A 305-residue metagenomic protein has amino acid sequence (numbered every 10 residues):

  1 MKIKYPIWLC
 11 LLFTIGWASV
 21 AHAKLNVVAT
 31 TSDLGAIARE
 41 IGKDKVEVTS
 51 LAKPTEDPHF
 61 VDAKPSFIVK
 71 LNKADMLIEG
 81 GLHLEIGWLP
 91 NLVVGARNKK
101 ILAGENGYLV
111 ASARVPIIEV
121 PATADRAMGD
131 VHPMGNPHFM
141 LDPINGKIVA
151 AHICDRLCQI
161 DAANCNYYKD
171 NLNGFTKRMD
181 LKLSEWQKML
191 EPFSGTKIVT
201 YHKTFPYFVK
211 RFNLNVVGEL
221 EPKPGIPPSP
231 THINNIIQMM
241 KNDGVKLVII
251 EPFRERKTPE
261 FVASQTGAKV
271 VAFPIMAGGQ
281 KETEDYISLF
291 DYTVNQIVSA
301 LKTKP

Functional and structural regions predicted by a protein language model:
M1-L9: Bacterial N-terminal signal peptides that target proteins for export
W8-W17: Bacterial N-terminal signal peptides
H22-P305: Extracytoplasmic metal-acquisition and chelation regions
